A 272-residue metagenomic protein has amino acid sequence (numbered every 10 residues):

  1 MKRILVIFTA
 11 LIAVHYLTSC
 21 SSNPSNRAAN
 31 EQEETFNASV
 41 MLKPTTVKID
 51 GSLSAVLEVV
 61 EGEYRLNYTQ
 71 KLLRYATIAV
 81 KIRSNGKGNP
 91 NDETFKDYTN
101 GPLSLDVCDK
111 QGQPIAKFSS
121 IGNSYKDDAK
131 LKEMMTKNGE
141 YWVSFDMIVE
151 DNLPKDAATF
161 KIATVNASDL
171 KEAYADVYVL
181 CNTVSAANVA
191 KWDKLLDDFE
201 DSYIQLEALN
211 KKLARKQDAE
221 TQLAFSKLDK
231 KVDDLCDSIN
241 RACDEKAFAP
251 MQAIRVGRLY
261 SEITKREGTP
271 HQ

Functional and structural regions predicted by a protein language model:
I4-A13: Sec-dependent N-terminal signal peptides
H15-S19: C-terminal motif of bacterial Sec signal peptides marking the signal peptidase cleavage site
S21-N23: Bacterial signal peptide processing site
S25-K71, K171-K216: Immediate post-signal-peptide N-terminus of mature secreted/exported proteins
L53-L103: Short, surface-exposed binding/anchoring microloops in extracellular/periplasmic proteins
Y98, S185-F199, Y203, D218-F225 (+3 more regions): Solvent-exposed, acidic/flexible segments
C108-E172: Short, solvent-exposed, Trp/other aromatic-anchored flexible loops in extracytoplasmic proteins
A129-W142, T221-Q272: Compact alpha-helical subdomains of small soluble proteins
